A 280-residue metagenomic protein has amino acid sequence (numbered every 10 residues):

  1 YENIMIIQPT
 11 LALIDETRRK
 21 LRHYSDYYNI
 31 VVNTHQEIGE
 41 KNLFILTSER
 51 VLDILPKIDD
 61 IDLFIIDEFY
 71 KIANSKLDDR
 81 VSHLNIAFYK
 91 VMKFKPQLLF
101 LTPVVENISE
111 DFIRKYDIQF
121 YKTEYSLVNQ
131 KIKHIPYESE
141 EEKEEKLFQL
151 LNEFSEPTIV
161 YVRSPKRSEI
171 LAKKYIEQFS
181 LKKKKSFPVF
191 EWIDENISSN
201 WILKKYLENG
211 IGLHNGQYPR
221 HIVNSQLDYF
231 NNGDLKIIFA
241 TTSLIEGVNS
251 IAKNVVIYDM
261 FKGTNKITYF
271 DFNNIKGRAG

Functional and structural regions predicted by a protein language model:
Y1-L43, I54-L55, E138-L147, N152-F239 (+2 more regions): Conserved C-terminal RecA-like helicase domain
I6-I7, F44-T47, I65, P96-P103 (+1 more regions): Structural recognition of the conserved hydrophobic beta-strand(s) that form the central parallel beta-sheet of P-loop
L13, K71-S75, E246: Residues immediately C-terminal
S48-Q97: SF2 helicase catalytic motif II
D59, F94, R114-D117, L207 (+1 more regions): Short, structured coil segments at secondary-structure junctions
E68-I72, L244, M260, A279: Conserved Walker B
L77, K90, F94-Q97, L101-Y116 (+2 more regions): Conserved coupling segment at the C-terminus of the helicase ATP-binding
N107-L151: Interdomain hinge/linker at the junction between the two RecA-like core domains of SF2 helicases
